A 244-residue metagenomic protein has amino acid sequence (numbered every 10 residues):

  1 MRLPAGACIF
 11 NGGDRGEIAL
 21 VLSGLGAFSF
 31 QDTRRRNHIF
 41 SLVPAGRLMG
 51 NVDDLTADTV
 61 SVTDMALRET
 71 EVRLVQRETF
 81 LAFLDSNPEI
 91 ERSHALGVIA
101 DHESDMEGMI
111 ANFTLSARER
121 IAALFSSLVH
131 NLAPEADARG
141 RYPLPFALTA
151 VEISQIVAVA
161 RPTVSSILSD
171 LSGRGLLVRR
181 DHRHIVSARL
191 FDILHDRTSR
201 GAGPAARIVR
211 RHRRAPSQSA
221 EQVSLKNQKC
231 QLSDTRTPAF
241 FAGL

Functional and structural regions predicted by a protein language model:
A7-R68: Cyclic nucleotide-binding regulatory domains
G16, G26-F28, D32-H38, R47 (+5 more regions): Hydrophobic/basic alpha-helical segments enriched in Actinobacteria
I18, F40, V72-R73, P145 (+1 more regions): A residue-level structural signature of the nucleotidyltransferase/glycosyltransferase Rossmann-like core
S41-E107: Cyclic-nucleotide recognition modules
R92-I156: Polybasic "coupling" helices that flank or enter modular domains
H130-C230, F240-L244: Phosphate-/nucleic-acid-contacting segments
